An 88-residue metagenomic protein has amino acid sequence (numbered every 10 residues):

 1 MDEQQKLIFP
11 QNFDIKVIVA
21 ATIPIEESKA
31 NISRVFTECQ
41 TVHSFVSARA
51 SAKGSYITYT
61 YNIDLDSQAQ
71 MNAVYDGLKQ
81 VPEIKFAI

Functional and structural regions predicted by a protein language model:
M1-T58, D64-I88: Long, contiguous binding/interaction regions
